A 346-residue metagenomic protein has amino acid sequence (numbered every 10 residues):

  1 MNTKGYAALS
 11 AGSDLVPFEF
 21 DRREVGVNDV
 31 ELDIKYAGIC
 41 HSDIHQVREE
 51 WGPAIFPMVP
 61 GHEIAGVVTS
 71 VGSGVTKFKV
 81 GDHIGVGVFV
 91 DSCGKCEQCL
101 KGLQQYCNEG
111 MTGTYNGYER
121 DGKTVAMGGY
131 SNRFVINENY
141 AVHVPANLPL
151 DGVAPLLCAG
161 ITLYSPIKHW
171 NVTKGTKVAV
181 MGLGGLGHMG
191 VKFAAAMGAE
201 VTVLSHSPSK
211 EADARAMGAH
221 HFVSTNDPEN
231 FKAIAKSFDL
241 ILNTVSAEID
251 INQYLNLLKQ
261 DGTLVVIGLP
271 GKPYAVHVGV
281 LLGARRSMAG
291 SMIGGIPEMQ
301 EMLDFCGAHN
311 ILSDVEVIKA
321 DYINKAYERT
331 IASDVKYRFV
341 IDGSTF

Functional and structural regions predicted by a protein language model:
T3, I296-F346: C-terminal hydrophobic helical "lid"/dimerization subdomain of Rossmann-like NAD(P)H-dependent oxidoreductases
R23-A37, E50-L100, Q105, P145-N147: Glycine-rich beta-strand-centered segment in the early N-terminal region that forms part of a ligand/cofactor-binding
C93-M181: NAD(P)H dinucleotide-binding glycine-rich loop of Rossmann-like/cofactor-binding domains, especially the beta1-alpha1
K174-L183, F193-Q253: Adenosine-nucleotide cofactor-binding segment
G187-H188: N-terminal Rossmann-fold NAD(P) dinucleotide-binding loop
L258-K259: Helix-to-beta-strand junctions that scaffold the AdoMet/dcAdoMet cofactor pocket in Class I SAM-dependent enzymes
G262-T263: Glycine-centered, small-residue-biased loops immediately flanking beta-strands in adenine/cofactor-binding cores
G268-R285, I296-M302: Rossmann-fold NAD(P)-binding glycine/threonine-rich loop
